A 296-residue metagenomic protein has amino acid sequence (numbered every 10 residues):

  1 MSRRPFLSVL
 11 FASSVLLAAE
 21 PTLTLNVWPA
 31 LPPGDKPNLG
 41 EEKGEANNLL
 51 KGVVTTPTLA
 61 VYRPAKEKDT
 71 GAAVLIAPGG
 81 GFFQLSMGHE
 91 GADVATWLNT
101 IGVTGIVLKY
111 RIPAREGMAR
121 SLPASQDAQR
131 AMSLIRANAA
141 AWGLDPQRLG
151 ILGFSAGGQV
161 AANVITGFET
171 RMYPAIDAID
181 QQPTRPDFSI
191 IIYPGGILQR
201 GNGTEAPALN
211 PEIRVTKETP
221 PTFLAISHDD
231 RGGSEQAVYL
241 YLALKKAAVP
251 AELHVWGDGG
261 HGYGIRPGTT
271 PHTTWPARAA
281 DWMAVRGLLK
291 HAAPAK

Functional and structural regions predicted by a protein language model:
L31, P78-F83, H228-D230: Active-site glycine-rich loops that stabilize anionic/oxyanionic intermediates across multiple enzyme folds
T70-G79: Short beta-strand element of the alpha/beta-hydrolase
M87-V107: Short amphipathic alpha-helix adjacent to the substrate-entry channel of hydrolases
A119-A141, W275-R278: Alpha/beta-hydrolase active-site loop
Q129-K217: Primarily recognizes the serine-hydrolase "nucleophile elbow" in alpha/beta-hydrolase and SGNH/GDSL folds
L198, D229-G233: Acidic catalytic loop of the alpha/beta-hydrolase fold
E218, F223-I226: Short beta-strand/loop motif that positions the catalytic acidic residue of the alpha/beta-hydrolase fold
S234, V238-K296: C-terminal catalytic histidine-bearing segment of alpha/beta-hydrolase fold enzymes
